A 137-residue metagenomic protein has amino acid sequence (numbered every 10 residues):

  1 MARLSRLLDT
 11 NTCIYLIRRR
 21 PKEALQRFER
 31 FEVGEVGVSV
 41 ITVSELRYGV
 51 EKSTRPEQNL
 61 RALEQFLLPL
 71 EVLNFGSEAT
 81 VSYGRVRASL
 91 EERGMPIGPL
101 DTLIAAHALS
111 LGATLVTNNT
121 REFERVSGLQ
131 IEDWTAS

Functional and structural regions predicted by a protein language model:
M1-V38, V50-L67, E92, S137: Short, well-structured N-terminal submotif of metal-dependent ribonuclease cores
A2-L4, R61, L70-V116: Active-site neighborhoods of divalent-metal-dependent phosphate/nucleic-acid chemistry enzymes
D9, I97-G98, N119-T120: Histidine- and aromatic-rich ligand-binding microenvironments
D9-N11, L46, Y83, A108 (+1 more regions): Generic structural signal for small/hydrophobic residues in well-ordered secondary structure, especially within
T12-C13, A79, I104, R121-E122: Alpha-helix capping/helix-boundary segments
F75, N118, W134-S137: Conserved beta-strand termini and adjacent loop/short-helix elements that scaffold enzyme active sites in alpha/beta
